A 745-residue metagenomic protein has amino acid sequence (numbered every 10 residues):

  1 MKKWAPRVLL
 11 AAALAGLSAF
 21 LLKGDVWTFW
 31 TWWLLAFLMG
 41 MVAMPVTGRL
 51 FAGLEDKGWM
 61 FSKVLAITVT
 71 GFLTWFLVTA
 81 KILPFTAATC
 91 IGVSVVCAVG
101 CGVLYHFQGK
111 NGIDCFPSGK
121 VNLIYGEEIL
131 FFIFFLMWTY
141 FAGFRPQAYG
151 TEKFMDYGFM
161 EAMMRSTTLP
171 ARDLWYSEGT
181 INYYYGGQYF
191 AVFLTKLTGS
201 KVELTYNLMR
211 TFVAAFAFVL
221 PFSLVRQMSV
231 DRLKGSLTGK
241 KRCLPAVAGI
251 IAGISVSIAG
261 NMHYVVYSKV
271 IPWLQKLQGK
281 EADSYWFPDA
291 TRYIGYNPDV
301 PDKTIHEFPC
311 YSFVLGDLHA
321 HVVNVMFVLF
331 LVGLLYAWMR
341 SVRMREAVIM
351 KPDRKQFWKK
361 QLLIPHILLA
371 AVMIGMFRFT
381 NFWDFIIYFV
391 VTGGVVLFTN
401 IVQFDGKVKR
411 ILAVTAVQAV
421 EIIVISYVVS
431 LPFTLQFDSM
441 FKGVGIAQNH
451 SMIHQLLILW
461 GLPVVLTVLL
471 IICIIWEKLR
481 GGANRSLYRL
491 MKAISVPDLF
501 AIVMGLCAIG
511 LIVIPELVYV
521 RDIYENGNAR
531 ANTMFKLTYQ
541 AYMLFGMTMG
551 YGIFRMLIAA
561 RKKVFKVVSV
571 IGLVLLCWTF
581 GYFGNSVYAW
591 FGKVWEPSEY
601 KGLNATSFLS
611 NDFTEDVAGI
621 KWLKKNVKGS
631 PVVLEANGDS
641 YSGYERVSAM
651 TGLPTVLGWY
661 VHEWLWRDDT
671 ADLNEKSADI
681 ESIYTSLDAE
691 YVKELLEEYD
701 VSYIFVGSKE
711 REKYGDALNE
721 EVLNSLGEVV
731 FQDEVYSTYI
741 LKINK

Functional and structural regions predicted by a protein language model:
M1-N122, Y427-I474, K478, C507-P515 (+1 more regions): Membrane-embedded, hydrophobic transmembrane alpha-helices
M1-S18, L38, L83-Y140, S229 (+6 more regions): Start-transfer (signal-anchor) and selected internal transmembrane alpha helices of multi-pass inner/ER membrane
K2, P45-S62, L73-F76, V103-K120 (+6 more regions): Membrane-interface junctions at the ends of membrane-embedded or membrane-associated helices
F20, F144-R145, M155, M262-H306 (+4 more regions): Transmembrane helical bundles and short interhelical boundary loops of multi-pass, membrane-embedded
V26-W30, L34, G119-I129, I133-F330 (+3 more regions): Active-site lumenal/periplasmic loops and adjacent helix-entry segments of GT-C-fold, multi-pass membrane
S312-L315, L368-T380: Membrane-interface alpha helices of multi-pass inner-membrane proteins
F327, D384-V395: Transmembrane-embedded, aromatic-rich helix segments that form part of the hydrophobic channel/pocket engaging
G584-K745: Extracytoplasmic
